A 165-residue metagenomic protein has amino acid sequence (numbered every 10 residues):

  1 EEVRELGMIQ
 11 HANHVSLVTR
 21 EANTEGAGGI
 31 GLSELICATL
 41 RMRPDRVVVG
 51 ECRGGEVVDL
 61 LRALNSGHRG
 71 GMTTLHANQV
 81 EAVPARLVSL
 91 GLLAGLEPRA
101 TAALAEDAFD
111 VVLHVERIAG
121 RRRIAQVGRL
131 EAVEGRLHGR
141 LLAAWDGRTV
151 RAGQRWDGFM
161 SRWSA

Functional and structural regions predicted by a protein language model:
E1-V3, G7-V15, T39-A119, R123-A132: Conserved P-loop NTPase nucleotide-binding/switch module
L6, N23-E25: Short, small-residue-enriched loops and turns at beta-alpha junctions that line or gate enzyme active sites
A22-N23, V133: Active-site/binding-pocket entry motifs
E25-S33: Short glycine-rich substrate-engagement loop in P-loop NTPases that contacts/grips substrate
I36: Histidine/acidic residue-rich metal-binding segments in metalloenzymes
G120-A165: NTP-binding/hydrolysis catalytic cores, primarily Walker-type P-loop NTPases
